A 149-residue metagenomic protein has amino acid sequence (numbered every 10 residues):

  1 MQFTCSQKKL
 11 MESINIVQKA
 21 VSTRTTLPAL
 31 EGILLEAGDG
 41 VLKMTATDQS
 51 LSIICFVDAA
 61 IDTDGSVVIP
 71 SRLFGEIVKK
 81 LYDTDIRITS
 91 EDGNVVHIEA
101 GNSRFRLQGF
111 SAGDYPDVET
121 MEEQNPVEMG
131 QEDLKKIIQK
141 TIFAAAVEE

Functional and structural regions predicted by a protein language model:
M1-E149: Structural preference for solvent-exposed beta-strand-turn elements and adjacent flexible terminal/loop segments within
